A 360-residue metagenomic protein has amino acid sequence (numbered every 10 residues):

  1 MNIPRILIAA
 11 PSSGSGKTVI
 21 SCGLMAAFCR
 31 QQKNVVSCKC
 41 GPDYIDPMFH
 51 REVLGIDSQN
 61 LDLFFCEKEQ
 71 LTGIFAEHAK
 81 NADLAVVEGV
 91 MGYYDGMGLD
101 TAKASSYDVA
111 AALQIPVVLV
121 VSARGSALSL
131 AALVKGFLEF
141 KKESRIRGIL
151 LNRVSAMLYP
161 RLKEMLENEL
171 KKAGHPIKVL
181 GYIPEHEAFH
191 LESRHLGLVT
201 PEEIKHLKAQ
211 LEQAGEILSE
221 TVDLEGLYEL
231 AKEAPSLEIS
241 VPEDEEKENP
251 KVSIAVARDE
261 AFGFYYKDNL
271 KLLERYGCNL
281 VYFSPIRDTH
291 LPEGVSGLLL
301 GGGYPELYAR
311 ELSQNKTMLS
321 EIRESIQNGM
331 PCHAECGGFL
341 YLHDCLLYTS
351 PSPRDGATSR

Functional and structural regions predicted by a protein language model:
N2-V19, M25-L113, V121-G148, R153-K163 (+1 more regions): ATP-dependent carboxylate-amine ligase catalytic core
K39-C40, G174-E187, N279-R287: Beta-strand->loop->alpha-helix junctions that form or flank phosphate-binding loops in nucleotide-handling enzymes
V90-Y93, G303-E306, G338: Short glycine-rich anion-binding loops that position phosphate/pyrophosphate groups of nucleotides and phosphorylated
I115, I177, N328-M330: A short helix->loop->beta-strand "cap" motif at the edges of active sites that frequently abuts
L128-D244: Internal gly/pro-rich beta-alpha loop/helix module that stabilizes soluble enzyme cofactors or their anionic handles
Q213-D288, G297: Membrane-embedded hairpin module used as a gating/binding unit in multi-pass transport and secretion proteins
K271-A334, L342-D344: Flexible gly/pro-rich beta->alpha loop and the following alpha-helix that scaffold active-site loops
Y348-S359: Single conserved hydrophobic/aromatic residue that forms the stacking wall/gate of nucleotide- or nucleobase-binding
